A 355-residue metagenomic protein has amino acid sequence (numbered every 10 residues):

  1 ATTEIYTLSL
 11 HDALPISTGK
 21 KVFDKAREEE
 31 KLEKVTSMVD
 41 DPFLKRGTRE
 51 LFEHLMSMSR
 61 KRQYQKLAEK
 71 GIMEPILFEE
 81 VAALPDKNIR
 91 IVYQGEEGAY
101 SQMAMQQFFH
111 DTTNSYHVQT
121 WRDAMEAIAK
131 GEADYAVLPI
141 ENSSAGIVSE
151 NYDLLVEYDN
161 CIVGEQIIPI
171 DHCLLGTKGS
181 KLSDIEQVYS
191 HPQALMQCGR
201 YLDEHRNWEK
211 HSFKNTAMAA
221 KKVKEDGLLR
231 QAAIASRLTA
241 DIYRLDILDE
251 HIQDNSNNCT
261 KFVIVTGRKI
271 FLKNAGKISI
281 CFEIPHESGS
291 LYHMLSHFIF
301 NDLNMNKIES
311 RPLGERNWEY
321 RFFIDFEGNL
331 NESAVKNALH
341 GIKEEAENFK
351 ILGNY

Functional and structural regions predicted by a protein language model:
A1-T7: Short, exposed "boundary/linker" segments that immediately precede the start of a downstream structural module
L8-Y355: Domain-level signature for soluble enzymes in the chorismate/prephenate branch of the shikimate pathway
